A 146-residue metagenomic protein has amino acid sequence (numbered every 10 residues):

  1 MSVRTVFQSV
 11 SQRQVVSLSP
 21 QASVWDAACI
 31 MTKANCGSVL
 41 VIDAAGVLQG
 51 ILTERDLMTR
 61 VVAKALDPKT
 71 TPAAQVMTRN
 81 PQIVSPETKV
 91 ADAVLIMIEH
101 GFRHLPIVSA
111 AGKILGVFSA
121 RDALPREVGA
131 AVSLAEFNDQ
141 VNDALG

Functional and structural regions predicted by a protein language model:
M1-G146: Tandem CBS (Cystathionine beta-synthase) repeat/Bateman regulatory domains
